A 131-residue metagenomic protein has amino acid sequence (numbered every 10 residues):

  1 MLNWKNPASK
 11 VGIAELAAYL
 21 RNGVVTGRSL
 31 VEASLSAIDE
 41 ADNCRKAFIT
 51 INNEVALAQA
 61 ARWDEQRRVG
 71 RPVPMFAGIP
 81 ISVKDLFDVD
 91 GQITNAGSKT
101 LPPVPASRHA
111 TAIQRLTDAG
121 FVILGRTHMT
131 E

Functional and structural regions predicted by a protein language model:
M1-N53, L57: An N-terminal boundary/leader segment
I13, R67, H109-A110: Generic non-transmembrane alpha-helix signal with a bias for helix starts/N-cap capping motifs
T26, L30, V69-V73, R126: Surface-exposed patches in mature extracellular/periplasmic domains of secreted proteins
A37, A41, Q59, W63 (+3 more regions): Short alpha-helical functional segments enriched in proximate histidine and acidic residues
D39-C44, G70, D88-T94: Secretory-pathway/luminal and periplasmic proteins that interact with or process carbohydrate-rich
R62, G70, V104-R108: N-terminal Rossmann NAD(P)-binding subdomain characteristic of aldehyde/semialdehyde dehydrogenases
W63-P80: Immediate post-signal peptide segment of exported/extracytoplasmic ligand-binding proteins
M75-E131: Short glycine/serine-rich loop/turn segments
